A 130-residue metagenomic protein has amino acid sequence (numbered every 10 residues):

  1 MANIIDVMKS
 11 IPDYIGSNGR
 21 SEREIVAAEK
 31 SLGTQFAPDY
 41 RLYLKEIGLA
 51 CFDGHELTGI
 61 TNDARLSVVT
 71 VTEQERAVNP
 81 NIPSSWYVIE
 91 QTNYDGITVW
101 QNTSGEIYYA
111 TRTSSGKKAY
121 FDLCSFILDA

Functional and structural regions predicted by a protein language model:
M1-Q101: A surface-exposed partner-binding patch
N62, R112-S114: N-terminal compositionally biased, intrinsically disordered segments and leader/signal-like regions
N93, S104, T113: A broadly conserved detector of short glycine/acidic/proline-rich loop/turn motifs that flank catalytic sites and bind
Y108-Y109: Short, compact, well-ordered microdomains
S115-A130: Compact, glycine/acidic-enriched structural inserts
